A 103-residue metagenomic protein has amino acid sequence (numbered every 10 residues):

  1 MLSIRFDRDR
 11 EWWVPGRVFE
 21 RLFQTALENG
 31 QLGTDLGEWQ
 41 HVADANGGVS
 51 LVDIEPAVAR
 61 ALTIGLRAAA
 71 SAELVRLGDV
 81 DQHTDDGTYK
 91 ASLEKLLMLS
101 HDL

Functional and structural regions predicted by a protein language model:
M1-L103: Acidic (Asp/Glu-rich) sequence patches and key acidic residues that form negatively charged surfaces used
